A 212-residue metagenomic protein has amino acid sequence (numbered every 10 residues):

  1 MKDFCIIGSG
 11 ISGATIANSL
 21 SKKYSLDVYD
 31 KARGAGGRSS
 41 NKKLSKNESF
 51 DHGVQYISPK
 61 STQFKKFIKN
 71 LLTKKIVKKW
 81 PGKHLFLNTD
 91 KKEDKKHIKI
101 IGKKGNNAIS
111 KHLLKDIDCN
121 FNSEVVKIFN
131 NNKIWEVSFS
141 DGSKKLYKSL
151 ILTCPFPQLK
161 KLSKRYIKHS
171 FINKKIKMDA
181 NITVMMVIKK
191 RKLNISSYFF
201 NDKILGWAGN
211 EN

Functional and structural regions predicted by a protein language model:
C5-I7, N18-S45: Glycine-rich FAD pyrophosphate-binding loop
C5-I7, Y29, V125, K145-L159: Short hydrophobic core segments
G13-A14: N-terminal Rossmann-fold NAD(P) dinucleotide-binding loop
S19, S40-H84: N-terminal FAD cofactor-binding segment of flavoenzymes
G36, S45, Y147-S196: Central helical "cap/lid" subdomain
Y56-T62, T89-H112: Short beta-strand to alpha-helix junction loop
F121-E136: A conserved short coil-to-beta-strand element within the FAD-binding core of flavoproteins
F139-G142: Glycine-centered tight beta-turn/hairpin loop motif at sheet-sheet or coil-to-beta transitions
